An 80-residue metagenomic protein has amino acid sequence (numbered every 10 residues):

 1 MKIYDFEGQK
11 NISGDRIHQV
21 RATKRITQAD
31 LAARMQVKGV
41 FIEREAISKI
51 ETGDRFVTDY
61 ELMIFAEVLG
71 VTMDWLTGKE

Functional and structural regions predicted by a protein language model:
M1-K24: A short, Lys/Arg-rich alpha-helix, primarily the initiator
Y4-D5, S48-I50: Short, contiguous strand/loop micro-motifs
D15, R25-I26, I42, V57-Y60: Residue-level signal for the short linker/turn that defines the boundary of a DNA-recognition helix
V20, R34, I50, K79: Residues in the recognition helix of alpha-helical DNA-binding motifs
A22, Q36-V37, T52, M63: Residue-level detection of the helix-turn-helix DNA-binding "recognition helix"
R25-K49: Short alpha-helical DNA-recognition segment
D54, T58-W75: DNA major-groove recognition helix of helix-turn-helix/homeodomain DNA-binding modules
